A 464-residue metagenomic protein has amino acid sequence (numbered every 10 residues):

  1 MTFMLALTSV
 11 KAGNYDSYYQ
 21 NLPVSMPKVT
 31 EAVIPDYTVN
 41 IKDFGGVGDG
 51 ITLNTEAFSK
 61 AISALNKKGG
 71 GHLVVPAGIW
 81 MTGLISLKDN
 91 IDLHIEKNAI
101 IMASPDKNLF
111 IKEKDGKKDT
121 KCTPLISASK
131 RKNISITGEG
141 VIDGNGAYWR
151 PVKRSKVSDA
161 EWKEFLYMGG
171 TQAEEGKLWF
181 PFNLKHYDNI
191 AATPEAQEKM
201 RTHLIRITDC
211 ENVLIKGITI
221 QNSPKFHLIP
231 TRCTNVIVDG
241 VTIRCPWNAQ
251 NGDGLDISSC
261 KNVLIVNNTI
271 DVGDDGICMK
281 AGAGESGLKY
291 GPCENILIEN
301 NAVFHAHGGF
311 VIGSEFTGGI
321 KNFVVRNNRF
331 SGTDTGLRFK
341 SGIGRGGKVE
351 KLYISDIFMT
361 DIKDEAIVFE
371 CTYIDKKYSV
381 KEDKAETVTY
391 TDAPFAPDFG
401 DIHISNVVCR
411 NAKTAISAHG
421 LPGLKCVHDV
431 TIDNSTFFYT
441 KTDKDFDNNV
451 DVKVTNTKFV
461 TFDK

Functional and structural regions predicted by a protein language model:
M1-V74, I79-D92, E96-D209, L214-K216 (+8 more regions): Extracellular "leader-to-stem" segments immediately downstream of a signal peptide or signal-anchor in secreted/lumenal
V47-G48, G284-L288, G318-G319: Short, small-residue-enriched loops and turns at beta-alpha junctions that line or gate enzyme active sites
I62-L65, M81-N90, I215-G217, F226-R232 (+5 more regions): Short, T/G/N/S-enriched strand-turn elements that build extracellular solenoid repeat scaffolds
G70, L84, S104-P105, N145-W149 (+12 more regions): Short glycine/acidic-rich loop motifs that flank beta-strands on beta-rich extracellular proteins
I79, R232, T242, A281-A283 (+4 more regions): Active-site-proximal loop/turn and secondary-structure-junction residues that shape catalytic pockets, frequently
K97-N98, K132-G140, E211-Q221, T234-P246 (+8 more regions): Right-handed parallel beta-helix
F316, N327, G336-K464: Extracellular beta-rich repeat passengers
